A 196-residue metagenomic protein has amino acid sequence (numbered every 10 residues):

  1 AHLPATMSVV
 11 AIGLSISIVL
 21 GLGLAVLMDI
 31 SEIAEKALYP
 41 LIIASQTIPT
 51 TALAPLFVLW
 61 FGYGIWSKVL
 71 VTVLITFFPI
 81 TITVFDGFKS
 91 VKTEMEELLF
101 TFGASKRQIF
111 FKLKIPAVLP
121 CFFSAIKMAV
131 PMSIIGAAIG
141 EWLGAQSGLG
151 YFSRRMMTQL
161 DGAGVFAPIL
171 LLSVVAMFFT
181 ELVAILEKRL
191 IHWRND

Functional and structural regions predicted by a protein language model:
A1-S15: Periplasmic/extracellular loop-to-transmembrane helix junction in inner-membrane transport proteins
L3, M7, A37-A44, V84 (+6 more regions): Hydrophobic alpha-helical elements at and bordering transmembrane segments of multi-pass membrane proteins
I12-I42: Transmembrane-helix boundary motif in ABC transporter permease subunits
I43-P79, D86-G87: Generic hydrophobic transmembrane alpha-helix motif, especially the helices
L59, I135-L172, I191, N195-D196: Glycine-rich helix-loop "coupling/hinge" segments at transmembrane-helix boundaries in multipass transporters
L70-L74, R107-G140, A167, L172 (+1 more regions): Transmembrane alpha-helices
I80, G87-M128, S153: Short cytoplasmic-facing helical segments at TM-TM junctions of multi-pass membrane proteins
K89, P120, F166-D196: C-terminal transmembrane helix and the adjacent membrane-cytosol boundary/short C-terminal tail of inner/organellar
